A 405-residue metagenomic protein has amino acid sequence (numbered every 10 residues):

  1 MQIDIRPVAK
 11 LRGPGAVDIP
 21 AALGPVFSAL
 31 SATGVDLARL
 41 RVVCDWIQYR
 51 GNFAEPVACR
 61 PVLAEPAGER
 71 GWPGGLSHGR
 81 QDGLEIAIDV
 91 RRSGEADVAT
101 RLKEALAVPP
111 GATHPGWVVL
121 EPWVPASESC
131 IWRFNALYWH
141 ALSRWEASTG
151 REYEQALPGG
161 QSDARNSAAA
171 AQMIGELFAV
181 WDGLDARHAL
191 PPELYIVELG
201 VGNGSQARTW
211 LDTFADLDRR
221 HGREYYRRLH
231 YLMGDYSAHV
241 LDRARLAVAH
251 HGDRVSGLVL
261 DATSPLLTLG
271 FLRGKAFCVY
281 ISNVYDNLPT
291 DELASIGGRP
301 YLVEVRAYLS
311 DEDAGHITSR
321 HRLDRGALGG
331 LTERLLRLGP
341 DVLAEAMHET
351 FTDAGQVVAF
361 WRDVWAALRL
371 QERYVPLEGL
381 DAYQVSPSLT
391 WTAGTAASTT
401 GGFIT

Functional and structural regions predicted by a protein language model:
M1-Y195, N203-A276, L293: Rossmann-like AdoMet
Q2-W46, K275-T405: Class I S-adenosyl-L-methionine
G200: Conserved S-adenosyl-L-methionine
